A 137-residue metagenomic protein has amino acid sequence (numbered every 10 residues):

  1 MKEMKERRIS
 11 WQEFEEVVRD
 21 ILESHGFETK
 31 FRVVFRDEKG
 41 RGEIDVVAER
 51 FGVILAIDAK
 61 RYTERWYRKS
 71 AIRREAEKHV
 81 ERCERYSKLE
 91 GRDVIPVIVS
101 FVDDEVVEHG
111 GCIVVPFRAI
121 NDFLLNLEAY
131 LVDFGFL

Functional and structural regions predicted by a protein language model:
M1-L137: Intrinsically disordered, low-complexity Ser/Thr/Pro/Gly-rich regulatory segments
